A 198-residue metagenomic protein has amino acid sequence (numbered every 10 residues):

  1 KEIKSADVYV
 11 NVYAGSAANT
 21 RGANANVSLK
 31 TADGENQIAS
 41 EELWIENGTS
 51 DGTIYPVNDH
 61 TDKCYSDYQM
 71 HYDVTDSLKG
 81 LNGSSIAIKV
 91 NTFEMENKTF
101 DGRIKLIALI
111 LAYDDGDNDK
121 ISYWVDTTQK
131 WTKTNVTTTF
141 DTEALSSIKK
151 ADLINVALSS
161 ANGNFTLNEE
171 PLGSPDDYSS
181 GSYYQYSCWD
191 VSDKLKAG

Functional and structural regions predicted by a protein language model:
K1-G198: Disulfide-rich extracellular domains of secreted proteins
